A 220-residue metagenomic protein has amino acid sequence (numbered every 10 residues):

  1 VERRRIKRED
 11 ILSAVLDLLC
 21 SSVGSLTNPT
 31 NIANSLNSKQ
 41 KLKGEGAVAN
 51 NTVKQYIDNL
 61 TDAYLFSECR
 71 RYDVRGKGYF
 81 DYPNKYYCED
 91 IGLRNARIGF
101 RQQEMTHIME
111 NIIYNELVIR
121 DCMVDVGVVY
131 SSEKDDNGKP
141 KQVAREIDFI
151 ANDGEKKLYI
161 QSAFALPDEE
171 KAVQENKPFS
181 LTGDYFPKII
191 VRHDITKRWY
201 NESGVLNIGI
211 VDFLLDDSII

Functional and structural regions predicted by a protein language model:
V1-D62, E68: Conserved helicase/translocase motor-coupling segment
T52-I220: A cross-kingdom feature that marks ATP-driven nucleic-acid transaction machinery
